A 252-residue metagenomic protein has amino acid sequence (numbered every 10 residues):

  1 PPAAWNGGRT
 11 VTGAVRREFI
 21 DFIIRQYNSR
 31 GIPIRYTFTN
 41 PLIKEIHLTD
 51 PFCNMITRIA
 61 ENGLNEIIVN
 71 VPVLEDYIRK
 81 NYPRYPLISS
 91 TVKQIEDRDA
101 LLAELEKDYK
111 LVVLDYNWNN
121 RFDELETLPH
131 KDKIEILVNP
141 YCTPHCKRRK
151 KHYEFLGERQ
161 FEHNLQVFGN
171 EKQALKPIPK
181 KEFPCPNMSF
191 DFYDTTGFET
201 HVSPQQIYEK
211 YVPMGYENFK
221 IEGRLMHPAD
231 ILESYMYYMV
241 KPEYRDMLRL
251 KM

Functional and structural regions predicted by a protein language model:
P1-L101, Y109-M252: Active-site pocket-lining/capping segments in soluble small-molecule metabolic enzymes
